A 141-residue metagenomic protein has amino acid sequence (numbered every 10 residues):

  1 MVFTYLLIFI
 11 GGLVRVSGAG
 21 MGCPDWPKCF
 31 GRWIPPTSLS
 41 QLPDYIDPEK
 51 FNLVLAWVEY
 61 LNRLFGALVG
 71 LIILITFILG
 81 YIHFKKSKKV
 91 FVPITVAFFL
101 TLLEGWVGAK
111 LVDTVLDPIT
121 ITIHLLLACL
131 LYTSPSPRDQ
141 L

Functional and structural regions predicted by a protein language model:
M1-G20: N-terminal signal-anchor transmembrane alpha helix
G11, I46, N62, E104 (+1 more regions): Conserved histidines in hydrophobic membrane contexts and catalytic metal-binding motifs
V14-M21, W106-L125: Interfacial helix-loop-helix junctions of multi-pass membrane proteins
A19-A56: Extracytosolic (periplasmic/ER-lumenal) interhelical loops and adjacent juxtamembrane/interface segments of multi-pass
W57-L71, T120-L131: Membrane-interface loop-to-helix entry segments
F77-K85, S134: Structural signal for the C-terminal ends of transmembrane alpha-helices and the immediately following loop
S87-A97: Membrane-interfacial loop-to-transmembrane alpha-helix junctions, especially the N-terminal start
Y132-L141: Single conserved hydrophobic/aromatic residue that forms the stacking wall/gate of nucleotide- or nucleobase-binding
